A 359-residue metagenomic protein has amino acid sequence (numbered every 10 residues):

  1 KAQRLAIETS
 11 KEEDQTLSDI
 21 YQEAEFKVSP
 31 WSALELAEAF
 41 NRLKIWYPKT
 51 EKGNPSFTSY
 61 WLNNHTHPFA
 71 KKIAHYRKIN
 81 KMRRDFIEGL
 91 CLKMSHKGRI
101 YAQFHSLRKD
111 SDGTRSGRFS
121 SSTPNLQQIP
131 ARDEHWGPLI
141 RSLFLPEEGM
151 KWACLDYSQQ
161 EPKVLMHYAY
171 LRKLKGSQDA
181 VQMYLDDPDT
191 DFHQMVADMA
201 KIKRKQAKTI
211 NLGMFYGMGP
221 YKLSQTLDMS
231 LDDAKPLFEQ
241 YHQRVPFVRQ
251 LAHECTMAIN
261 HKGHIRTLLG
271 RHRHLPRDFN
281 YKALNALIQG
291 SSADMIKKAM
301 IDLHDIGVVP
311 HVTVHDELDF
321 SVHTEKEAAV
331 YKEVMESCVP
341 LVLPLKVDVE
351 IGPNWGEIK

Functional and structural regions predicted by a protein language model:
K1-W136, L145, G149-K151, S158-E161 (+7 more regions): Conserved "right-hand" nucleotidyltransferase catalytic core of DNA-directed polymerases
A37-K44, S158-K175, V322-T324: Short active-site loop/helix that positions an aromatic residue
I45-W46, M195-V312, V349-K359: Conserved catalytic core of nucleic-acid polymerases
G117, D156, A197, L223 (+4 more regions): Hydrophobic, well-ordered secondary-structure elements that form the walls of internal hydrophobic environments
E161-M199, L269-H274: Metal-dependent catalytic core segments for phosphate chemistry
T226, D319-H323: Short hydrophobic/aromatic beta-strand micro-patches that form the beta-sheet surface supporting nucleotide- or nucleic
L231, H323-A328: Helix N-cap motif at beta-to-alpha junctions
R244-V245, E333-L343: A common structural junction motif
